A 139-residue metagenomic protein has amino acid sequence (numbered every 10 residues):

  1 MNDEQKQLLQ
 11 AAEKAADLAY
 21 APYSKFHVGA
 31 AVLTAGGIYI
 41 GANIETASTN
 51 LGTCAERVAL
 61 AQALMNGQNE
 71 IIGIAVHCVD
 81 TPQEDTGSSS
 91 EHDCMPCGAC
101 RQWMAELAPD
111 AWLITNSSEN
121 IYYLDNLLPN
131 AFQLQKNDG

Functional and structural regions predicted by a protein language model:
N2-L18, N69-G139: C-terminal binding/interaction regions
Q10-E13, Y39, R57, A61 (+1 more regions): A broad detector of short, well-ordered amphipathic alpha-helices that serve as recognition/interaction surfaces
A21-P22: Short Gly/Pro-enriched turn/cap motifs at secondary-structure boundaries
K25-A35: Short beta-strand scaffold segments in enzyme catalytic cores
H27, Y39, N50, M65 (+1 more regions): Short glycine/serine/threonine-biased micro-segments
A35-T46, D80-G87: Glycine/charged-rich beta-loop-alpha catalytic/anionic-binding loops adjacent to active sites
N43-V58: Compact, glycine-rich, soluble single-domain proteins
E56, Q62-N69: Active-site- and interface-proximal helix/loop "cap" or "latch" segments in soluble metabolic and energy-transducing
